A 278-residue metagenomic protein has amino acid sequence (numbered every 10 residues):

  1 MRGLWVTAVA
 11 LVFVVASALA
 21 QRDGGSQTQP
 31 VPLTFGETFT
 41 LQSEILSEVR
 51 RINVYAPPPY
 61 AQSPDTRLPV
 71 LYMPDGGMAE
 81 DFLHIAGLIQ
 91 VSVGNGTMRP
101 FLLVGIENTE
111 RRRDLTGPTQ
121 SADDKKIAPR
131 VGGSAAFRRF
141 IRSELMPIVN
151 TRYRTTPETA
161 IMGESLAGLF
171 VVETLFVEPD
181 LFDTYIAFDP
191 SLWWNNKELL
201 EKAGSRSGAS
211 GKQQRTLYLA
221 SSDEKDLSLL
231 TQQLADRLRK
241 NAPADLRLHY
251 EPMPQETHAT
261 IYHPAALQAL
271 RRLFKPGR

Functional and structural regions predicted by a protein language model:
M1-L4: Positively charged n-region of N-terminal signal peptides that target proteins for export
T7-A16: Bacterial N-terminal signal peptides
Q21-R278: Non-catalytic cap/lid and distal C-terminal segments of serine-dependent acyl enzymes
